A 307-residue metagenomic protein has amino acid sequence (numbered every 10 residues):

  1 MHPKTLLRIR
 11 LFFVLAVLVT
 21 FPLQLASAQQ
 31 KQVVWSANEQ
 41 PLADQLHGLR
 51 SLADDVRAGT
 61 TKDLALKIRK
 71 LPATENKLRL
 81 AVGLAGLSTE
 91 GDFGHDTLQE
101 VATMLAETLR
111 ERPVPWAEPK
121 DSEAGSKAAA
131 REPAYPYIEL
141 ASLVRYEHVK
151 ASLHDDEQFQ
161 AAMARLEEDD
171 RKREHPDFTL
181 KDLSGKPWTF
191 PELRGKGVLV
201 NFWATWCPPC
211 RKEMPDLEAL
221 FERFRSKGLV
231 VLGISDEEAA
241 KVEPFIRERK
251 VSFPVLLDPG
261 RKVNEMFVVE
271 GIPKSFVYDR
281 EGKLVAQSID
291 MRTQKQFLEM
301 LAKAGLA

Functional and structural regions predicted by a protein language model:
M1-R8: N-terminal secretory signal peptides that target proteins for export/translocation
R10-P22: Bacterial N-terminal signal peptides
Q29-V149: Non-catalytic all-alpha helical scaffold/repeat segments
R131-D177, P191-R194: N-proximal helix/coil linker or "cap" segments that precede and/or mark the start of modular domains
W188-P208: Short active-site neighborhood of thiol/selenol oxidoreductases, capturing the structured segment around
G197-V198, L229, P273: Alpha/beta-hydrolase fold active-site loops
R211-R249, P259-M266: Structural microenvironment flanking redox-active thiols in thiol-disulfide oxidoreductases
F245-S252, L257-K303: Thiol/disulfide oxidoreductase modules built on the thioredoxin-like
